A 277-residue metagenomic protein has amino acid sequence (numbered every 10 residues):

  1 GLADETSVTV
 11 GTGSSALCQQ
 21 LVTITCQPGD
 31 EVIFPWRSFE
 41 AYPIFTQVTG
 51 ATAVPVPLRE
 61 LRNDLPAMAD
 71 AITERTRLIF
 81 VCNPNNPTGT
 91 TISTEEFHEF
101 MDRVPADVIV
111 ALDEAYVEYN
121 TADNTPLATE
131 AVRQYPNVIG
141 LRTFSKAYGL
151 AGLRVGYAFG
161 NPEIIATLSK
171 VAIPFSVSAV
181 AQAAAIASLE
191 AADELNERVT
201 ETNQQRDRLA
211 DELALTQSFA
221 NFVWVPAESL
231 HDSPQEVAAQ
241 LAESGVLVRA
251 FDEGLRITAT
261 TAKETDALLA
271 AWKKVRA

Functional and structural regions predicted by a protein language model:
G1-G13, Q205-R208: Conserved N-terminal alpha-helix of the aminotransferase class I/II PLP-enzyme fold
T6-S7, A16, I24-V81: PLP-dependent aminotransferase-like
S14-S15, F39, N83-P87, Y116-V117 (+2 more regions): Short glycine-rich anion-binding loops that position phosphate/pyrophosphate groups of nucleotides and phosphorylated
Q47, L65-E74, P87-V110, E114-S145 (+1 more regions): Active-site pre-lysine segment of PLP-dependent enzymes
P55-V56, L78-P84, V110-E114, T216-F219 (+1 more regions): Short beta-strands and strand-loop turn motifs
N137-T216: PLP-dependent aminotransferase class I/II
N203-D207, E212-S244, E253-L255, A259-K263: Conserved PLP-binding catalytic core of the aspartate aminotransferase-like
